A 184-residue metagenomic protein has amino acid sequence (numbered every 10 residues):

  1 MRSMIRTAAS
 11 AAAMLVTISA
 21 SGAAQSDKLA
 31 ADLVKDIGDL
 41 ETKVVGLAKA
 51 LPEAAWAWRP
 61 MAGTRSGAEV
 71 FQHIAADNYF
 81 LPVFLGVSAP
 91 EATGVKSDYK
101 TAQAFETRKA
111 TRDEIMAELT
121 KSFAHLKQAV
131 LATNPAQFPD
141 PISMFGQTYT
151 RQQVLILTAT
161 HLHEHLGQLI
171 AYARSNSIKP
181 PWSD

Functional and structural regions predicted by a protein language model:
M1-A12: Bacterial N-terminal signal peptides that target proteins for export
L15-G22: C-terminal segment of classical bacterial N-terminal signal peptides
A23-A31: Cleaved targeting-peptide boundary
A30, T64, K109-R112: Structural motif corresponding to alpha-helix initiation and N-cap regions
V34-V45, A55-K100, P141-D184: Short, contiguous alpha-helical
Q103-P141, R151-H161: Acidic/histidine-rich alpha-helical segments that form the ligand environment of transition-metal centers
